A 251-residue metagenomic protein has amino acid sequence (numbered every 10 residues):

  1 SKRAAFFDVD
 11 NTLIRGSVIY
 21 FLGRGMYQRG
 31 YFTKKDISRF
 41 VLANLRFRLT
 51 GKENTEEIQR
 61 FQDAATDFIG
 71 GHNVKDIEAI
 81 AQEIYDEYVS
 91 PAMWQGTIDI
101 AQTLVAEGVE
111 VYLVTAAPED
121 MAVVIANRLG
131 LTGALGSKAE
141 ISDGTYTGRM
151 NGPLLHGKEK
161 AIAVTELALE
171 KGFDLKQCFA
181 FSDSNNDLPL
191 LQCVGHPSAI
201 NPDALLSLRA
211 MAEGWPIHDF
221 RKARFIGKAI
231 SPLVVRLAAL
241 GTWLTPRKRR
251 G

Functional and structural regions predicted by a protein language model:
S1-E53: Active-site neighborhood of HAD-like aspartate-dependent phosphohydrolases
S1-K2, A79-I80, D86-Y112, A116-G251: C-terminal cap/substrate-recognition subdomain and adjoining C-terminal extension of metal-dependent phosphatase-like
S17, H72, E159: Conserved active-site and cofactor/substrate-binding residues in soluble primary-metabolism enzymes
I19-L22, L42, R60-Q62, G144-R149: Acidic/polar active-site rim loop that often engages polyanionic ligands
F21-R29, V74, S137, M150: Active-site phosphate-binding/coordination module
F47-D63, G241-G251: Low-complexity, charge- and small-residue-enriched intrinsically disordered regions
I58-G96: Metal-dependent phosphoesterase signature
